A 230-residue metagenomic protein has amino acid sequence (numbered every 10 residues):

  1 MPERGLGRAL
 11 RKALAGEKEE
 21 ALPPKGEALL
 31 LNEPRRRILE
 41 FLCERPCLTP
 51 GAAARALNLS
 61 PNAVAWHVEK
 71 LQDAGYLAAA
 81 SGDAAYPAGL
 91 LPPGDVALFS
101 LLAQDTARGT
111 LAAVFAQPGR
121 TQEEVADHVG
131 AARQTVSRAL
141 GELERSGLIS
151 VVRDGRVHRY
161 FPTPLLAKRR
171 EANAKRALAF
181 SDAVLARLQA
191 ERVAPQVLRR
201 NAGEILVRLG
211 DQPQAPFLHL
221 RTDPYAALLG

Functional and structural regions predicted by a protein language model:
M1-L31, E40, A113, E142-G230: Long, low-complexity, charge-rich intrinsically disordered regions
M1-P24, P50-G51, R55-V96: Long, low-complexity, charged/polar intrinsically disordered regions in eukaryotic proteins
E20-R35, T49, A79-T106, T121 (+1 more regions): Short, cationic-aromatic polyanion-contact patches
R36-E40, D105-A113: Pre-recognition alpha-helix immediately N-terminal to the DNA-recognition helix within helix-turn-helix or winged-helix
F41-P46, V114-P118: Short helix-to-turn junction characteristic of helix-turn-helix DNA-binding domains, especially the helix
A52-A56, T110, E124-V129: A short acidic, leucine-rich amphipathic alpha-helix
N58-K70, G130-R145: Short amphipathic alpha-helical interaction segments
